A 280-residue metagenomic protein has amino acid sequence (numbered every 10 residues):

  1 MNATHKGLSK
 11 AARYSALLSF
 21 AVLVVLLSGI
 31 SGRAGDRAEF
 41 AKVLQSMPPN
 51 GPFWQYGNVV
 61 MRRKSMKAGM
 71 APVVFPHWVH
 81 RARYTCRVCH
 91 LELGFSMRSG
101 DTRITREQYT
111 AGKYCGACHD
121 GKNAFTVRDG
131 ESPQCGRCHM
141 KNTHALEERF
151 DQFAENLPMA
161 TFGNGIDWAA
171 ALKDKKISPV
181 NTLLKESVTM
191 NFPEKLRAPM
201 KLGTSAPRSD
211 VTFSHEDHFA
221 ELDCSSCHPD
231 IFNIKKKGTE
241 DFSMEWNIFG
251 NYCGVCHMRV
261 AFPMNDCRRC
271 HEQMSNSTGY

Functional and structural regions predicted by a protein language model:
M1-V74, A82, G130-S209, A220 (+1 more regions): N-terminal export/targeting leaders of redox proteins
M66-P76, Y84-L157, F192-K195, K201-Y280: Inter-heme linker and motif-flanking segments adjacent to c-type heme-binding CXXCH motifs in c-type cytochromes
V79: Aromatic-acidic/polar surface patches that form glycan- and anion
